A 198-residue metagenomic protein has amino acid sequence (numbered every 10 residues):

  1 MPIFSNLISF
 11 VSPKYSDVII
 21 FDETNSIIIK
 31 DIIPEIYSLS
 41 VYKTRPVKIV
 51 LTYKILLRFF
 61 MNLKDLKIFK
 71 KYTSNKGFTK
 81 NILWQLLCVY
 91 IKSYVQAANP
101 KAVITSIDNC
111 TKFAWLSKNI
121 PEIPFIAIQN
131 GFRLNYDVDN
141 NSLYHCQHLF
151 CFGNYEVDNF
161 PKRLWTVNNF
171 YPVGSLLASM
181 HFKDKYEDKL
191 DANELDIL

Functional and structural regions predicted by a protein language model:
P2-F182: Active-site and donor-binding regions of nucleotide-sugar-utilizing enzymes
I20, D191-L198: Conserved donor-binding/catalytic core segment of Leloir-type glycosyltransferases
K183-N193: Short amphipathic alpha-helices and their capping/turn segments at secondary-structure boundaries
